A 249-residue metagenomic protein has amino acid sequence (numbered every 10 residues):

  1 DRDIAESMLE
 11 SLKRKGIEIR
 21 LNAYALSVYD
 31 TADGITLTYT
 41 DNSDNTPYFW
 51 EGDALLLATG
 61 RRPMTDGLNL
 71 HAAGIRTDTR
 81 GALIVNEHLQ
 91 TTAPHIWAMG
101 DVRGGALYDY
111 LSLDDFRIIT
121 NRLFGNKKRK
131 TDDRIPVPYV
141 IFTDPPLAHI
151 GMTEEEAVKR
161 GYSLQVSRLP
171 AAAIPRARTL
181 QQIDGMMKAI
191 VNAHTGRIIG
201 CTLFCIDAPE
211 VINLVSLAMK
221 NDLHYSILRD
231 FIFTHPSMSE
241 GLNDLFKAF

Functional and structural regions predicted by a protein language model:
D1-T46, A106-L113, N121-E156: Rossmann-like dinucleotide-binding cores of NAD(P)H-dependent redox enzymes
E18, F49, R76, S163-Q165: Conserved beta-strand segments of alpha/beta enzyme cores
I19, A25, L83, L164-V166: Generic structural signal for residues in well-ordered beta-strands
S27, G74, H88, K188-I190: Short, surface-exposed charged micro-motifs
T31, W97, L203-F204: Residue-level structural signal for beta-strand termini and adjacent loop
N42, D78, N86-E87, E154 (+1 more regions): Short, acidic, Ser/Thr-enriched surface-loop or helix-capping motifs
F49-W50, A54-N126: FAD-site-proximal beta/loop scaffold in flavoenzymes
F142-F249: Flexible, glycine-rich terminal cap/loop adjacent to redox cofactors in electron-transfer oxidoreductases
